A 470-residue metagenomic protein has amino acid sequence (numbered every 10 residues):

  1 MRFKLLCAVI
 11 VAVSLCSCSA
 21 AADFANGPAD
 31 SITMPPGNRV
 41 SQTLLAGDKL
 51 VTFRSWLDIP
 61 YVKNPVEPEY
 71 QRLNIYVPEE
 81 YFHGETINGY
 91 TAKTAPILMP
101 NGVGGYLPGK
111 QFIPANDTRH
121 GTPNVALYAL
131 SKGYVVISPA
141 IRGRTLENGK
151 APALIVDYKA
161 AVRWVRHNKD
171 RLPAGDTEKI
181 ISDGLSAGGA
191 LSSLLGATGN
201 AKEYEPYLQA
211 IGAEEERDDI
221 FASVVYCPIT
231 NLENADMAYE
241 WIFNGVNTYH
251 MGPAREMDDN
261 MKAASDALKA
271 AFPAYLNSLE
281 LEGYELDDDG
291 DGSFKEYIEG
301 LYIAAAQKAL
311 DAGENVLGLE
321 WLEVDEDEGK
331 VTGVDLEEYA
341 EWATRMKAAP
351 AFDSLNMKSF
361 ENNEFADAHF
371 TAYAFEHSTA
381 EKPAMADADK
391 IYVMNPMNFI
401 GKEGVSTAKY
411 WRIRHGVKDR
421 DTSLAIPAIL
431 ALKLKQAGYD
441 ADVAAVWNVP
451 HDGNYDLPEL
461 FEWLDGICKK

Functional and structural regions predicted by a protein language model:
C16-S17: C-terminal motif of bacterial Sec signal peptides marking the signal peptidase cleavage site
A22-G89: Catalytic-loop region of hydrolases
L73, G89-Y106, K110: Short beta-strand element of the alpha/beta-hydrolase
P114-V136: Short amphipathic alpha-helix adjacent to the substrate-entry channel of hydrolases
G149-R171: Alpha/beta-hydrolase active-site loop
H167-I242: Primarily recognizes the serine-hydrolase "nucleophile elbow" in alpha/beta-hydrolase and SGNH/GDSL folds
Y226-T344: Non-catalytic, alpha-helical, charged scaffold/linker segments that couple or flank catalytic or architectural cores
E314-K469: C-terminal subdomain of alpha/beta-hydrolase-fold enzymes, centered on the catalytic histidine and its supporting
